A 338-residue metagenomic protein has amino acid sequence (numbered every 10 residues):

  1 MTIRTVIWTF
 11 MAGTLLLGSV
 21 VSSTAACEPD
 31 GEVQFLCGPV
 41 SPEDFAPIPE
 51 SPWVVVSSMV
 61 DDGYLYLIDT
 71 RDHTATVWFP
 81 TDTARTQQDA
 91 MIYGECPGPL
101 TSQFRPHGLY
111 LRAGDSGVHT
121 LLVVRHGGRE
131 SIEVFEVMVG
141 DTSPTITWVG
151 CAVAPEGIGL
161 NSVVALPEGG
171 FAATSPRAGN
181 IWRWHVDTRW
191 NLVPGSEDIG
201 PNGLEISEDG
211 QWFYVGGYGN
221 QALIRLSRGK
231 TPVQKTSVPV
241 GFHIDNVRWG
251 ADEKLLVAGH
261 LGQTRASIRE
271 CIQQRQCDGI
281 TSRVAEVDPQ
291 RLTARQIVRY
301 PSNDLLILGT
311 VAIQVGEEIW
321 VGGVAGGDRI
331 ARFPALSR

Functional and structural regions predicted by a protein language model:
A26-V40, I146, R295-Y300: A short helix->beta-strand "capping" segment at the edge of beta-propeller domains
Q34-Y64: Beta-strand-rich domains and repeat architectures in extracellular enzymes and scaffolds, especially beta-propellers
G38-P49, A84-A113, W148, V153-N180 (+3 more regions): Beta-rich, blade/repeat-based domains predominating in secreted/periplasmic proteins but also intracellular
V55-T86: Beta-propeller domains
V56-M59, V123-V124, A173-A178, A258-G279 (+1 more regions): Short, conserved, GDST-rich strand-edge loop motifs in beta-rich repeat architectures
T70, E136-P144, S227-K230, P289-R291 (+1 more regions): Short loop/turn segments immediately following beta-strands, especially the blade-tip and inter-blade linker loops
G241-R295: Loop/turn-rich, solvent-exposed surfaces of beta-rich toroidal or solenoidal domains
G309-R338: Blade-level signature of beta-propeller repeat domains, shared across WD40, Kelch, NHL, RCC1 and BNR/Asp-box propellers
